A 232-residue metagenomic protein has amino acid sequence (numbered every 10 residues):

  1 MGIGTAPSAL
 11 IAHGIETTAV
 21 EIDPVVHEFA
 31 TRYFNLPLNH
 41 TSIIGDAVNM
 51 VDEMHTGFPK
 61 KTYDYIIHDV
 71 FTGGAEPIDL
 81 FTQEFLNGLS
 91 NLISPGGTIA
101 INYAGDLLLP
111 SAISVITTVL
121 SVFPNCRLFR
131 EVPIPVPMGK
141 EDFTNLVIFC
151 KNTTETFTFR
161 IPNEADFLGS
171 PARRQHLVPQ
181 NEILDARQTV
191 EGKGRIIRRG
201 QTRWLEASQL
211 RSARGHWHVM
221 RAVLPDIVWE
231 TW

Functional and structural regions predicted by a protein language model:
M1-A100, L107-I116, L120, E141: The AdoMet/dcAdoMet-binding core of the Class I SAM-like
Y103-D106, R130: E1/E1-like adenylate-forming module used to activate ubiquitin-like modifiers and sulfur-carrier proteins
N125-W232: Soluble small-group transferase modules, centered on the S-adenosyl donor enzyme superfamily
